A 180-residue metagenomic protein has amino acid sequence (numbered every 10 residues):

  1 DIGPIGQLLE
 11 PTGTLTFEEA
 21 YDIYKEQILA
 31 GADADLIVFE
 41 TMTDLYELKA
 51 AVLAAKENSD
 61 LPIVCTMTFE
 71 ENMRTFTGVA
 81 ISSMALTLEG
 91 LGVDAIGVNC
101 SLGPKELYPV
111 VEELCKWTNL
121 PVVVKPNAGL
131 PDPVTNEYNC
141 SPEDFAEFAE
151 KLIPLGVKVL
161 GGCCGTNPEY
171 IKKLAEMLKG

Functional and structural regions predicted by a protein language model:
D1-G180: Domain-level signal for soluble alpha/beta catalytic cores
